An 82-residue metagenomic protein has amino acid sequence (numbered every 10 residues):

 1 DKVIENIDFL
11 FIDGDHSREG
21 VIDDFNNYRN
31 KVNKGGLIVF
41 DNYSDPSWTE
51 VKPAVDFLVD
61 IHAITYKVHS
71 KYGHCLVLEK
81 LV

Functional and structural regions predicted by a protein language model:
D1-W48, K52: Active-site segment flanking the S-adenosylmethionine/decSAM binding pocket in AdoMet-dependent transferases
D56-V82: Core SAM-dependent methyltransferase catalytic element
